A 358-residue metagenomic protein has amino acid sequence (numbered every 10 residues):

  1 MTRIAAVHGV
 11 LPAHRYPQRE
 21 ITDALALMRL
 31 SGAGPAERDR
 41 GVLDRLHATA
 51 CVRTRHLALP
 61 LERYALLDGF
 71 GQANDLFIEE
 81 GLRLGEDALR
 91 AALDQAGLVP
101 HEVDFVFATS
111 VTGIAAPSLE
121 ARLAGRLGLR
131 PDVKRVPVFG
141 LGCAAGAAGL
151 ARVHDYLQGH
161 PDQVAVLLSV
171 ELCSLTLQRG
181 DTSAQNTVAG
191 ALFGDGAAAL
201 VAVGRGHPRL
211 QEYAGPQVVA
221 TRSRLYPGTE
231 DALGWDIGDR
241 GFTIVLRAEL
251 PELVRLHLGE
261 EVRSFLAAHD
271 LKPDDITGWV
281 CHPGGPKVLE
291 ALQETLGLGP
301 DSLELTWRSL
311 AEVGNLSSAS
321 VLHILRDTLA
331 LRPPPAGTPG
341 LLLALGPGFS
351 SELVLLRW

Functional and structural regions predicted by a protein language model:
M1-I78, R179-L256, E260, S264 (+2 more regions): Condensing-enzyme catalytic core mediating Claisen C-C bond formation in acyl metabolism
M1-T2, P100-D104, P131-K134, G159-A165 (+6 more regions): Short coil/turn connectors at secondary-structure junctions
A6-H8, T109, F139, V164-E171 (+2 more regions): Short beta-strand segments
D44-L129, R135, G140, P273-L289: Conserved beta-ketoacyl condensing-enzyme motif
A48, E80-A96, L119, A197 (+2 more regions): Short, well-ordered amphipathic alpha-helical segments that serve as non-catalytic structural scaffolds within diverse
L76, D87, A92-D94, A232-L310: A contiguous, well-structured pocket-lining segment that forms one wall/lid of small-molecule binding clefts in soluble
V111-G113, R122-G125, R130-D132, P137-Q158 (+3 more regions): Claisen-condensing/thiolase-fold acyl-transfer catalytic domains that form or cleave C-C bonds in fatty acid
A115-R122, L167-V188, A220-G238, G285-E294 (+1 more regions): Active-site-adjacent elements of ketosynthase-type condensing enzymes
